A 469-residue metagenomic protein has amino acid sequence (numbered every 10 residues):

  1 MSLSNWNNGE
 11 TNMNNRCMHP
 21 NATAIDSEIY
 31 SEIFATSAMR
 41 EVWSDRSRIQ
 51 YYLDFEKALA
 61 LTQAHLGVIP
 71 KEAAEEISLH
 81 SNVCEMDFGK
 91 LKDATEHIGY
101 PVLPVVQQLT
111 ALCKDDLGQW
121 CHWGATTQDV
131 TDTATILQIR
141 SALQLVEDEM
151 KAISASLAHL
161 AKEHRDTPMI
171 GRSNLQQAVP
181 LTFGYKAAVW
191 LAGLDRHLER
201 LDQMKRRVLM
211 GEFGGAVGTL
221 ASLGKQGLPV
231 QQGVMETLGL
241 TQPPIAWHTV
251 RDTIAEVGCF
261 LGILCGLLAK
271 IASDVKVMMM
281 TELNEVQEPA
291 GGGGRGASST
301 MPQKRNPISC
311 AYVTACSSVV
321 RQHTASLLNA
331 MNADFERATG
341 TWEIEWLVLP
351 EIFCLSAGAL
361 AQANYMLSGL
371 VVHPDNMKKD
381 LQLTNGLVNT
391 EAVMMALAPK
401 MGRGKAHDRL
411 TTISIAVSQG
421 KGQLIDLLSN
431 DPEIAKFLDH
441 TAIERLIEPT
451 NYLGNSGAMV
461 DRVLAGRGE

Functional and structural regions predicted by a protein language model:
N14-L220, Q226-G233, Q242, G294-A297 (+2 more regions): A helix-coil-helix interface module used to build multimeric assemblies and to scaffold catalytic/cofactor sites
C84, G99-V102, M150-L157, A187-L201 (+6 more regions): Alpha-helical transition-metal enzyme core signature, strongest for iron centers
Q138, Y185, A255-I263, A392-K400: Short, well-ordered beta-strand elements within core beta-sheets of diverse protein domains
K162-G184, E285-K304, F335-I344, S368-V388: Glycine-rich cofactor-pocket loops
H197, L201, W247-T341, W346: Glycine-rich anion/phosphate-binding loop at the beta-strand->alpha-helix junction
Y312, V319-R403, R409: Long, amphipathic alpha-helical stalk/connector segments used for oligomerization, subunit docking, or mechanical
T390-F437: C-terminal hydrophobic structural anchor segments that stabilize assembly/packing rather than catalytic chemistry
